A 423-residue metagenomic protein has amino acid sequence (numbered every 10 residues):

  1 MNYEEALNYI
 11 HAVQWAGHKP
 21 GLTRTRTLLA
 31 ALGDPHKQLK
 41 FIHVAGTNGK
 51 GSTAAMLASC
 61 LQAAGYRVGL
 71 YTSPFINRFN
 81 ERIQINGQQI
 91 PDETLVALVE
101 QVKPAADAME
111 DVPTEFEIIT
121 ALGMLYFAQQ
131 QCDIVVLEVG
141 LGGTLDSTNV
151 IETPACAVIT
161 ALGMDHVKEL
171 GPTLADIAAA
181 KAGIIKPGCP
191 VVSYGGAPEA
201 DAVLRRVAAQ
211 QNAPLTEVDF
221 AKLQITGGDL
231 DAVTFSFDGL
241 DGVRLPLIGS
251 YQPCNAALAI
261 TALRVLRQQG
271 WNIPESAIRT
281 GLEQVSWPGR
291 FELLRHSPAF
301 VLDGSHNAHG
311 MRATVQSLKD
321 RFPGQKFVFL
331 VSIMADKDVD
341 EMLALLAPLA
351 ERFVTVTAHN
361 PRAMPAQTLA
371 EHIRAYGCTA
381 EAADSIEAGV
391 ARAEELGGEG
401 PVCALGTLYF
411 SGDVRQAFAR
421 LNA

Functional and structural regions predicted by a protein language model:
M1-A16: Charged, amphipathic alpha-helical linker segments immediately N-terminal to NTP-binding catalytic cores
H18, L22, R26-K37, A63-E152 (+2 more regions): ATP-dependent carboxylate-amine ligase catalytic core
K37-Q38, I134-L137, L145-V158, L162-D165 (+3 more regions): Nucleotide phosphate-binding/pyrophosphate-handling subdomain across enzymes that bind or process nucleotide phosphates
V44, S52-G69: A conserved segment at the C-terminal end of the G1
L57, T144-A155, R415-F418, N422: Short Gly/Thr/Asp-enriched flexible loops that form oxyanion-binding sites at enzyme active sites
E110-D111, I118, Q131-E138, P154-G239 (+2 more regions): Acidic, Mg2+-coordinating active-site environments of NTP-dependent enzymes
Y194-T216, L230-T234, A299-L302, A308 (+1 more regions): C-terminal helical cap/extension that packs against the catalytic core of soluble nucleotide-cofactor enzymes
